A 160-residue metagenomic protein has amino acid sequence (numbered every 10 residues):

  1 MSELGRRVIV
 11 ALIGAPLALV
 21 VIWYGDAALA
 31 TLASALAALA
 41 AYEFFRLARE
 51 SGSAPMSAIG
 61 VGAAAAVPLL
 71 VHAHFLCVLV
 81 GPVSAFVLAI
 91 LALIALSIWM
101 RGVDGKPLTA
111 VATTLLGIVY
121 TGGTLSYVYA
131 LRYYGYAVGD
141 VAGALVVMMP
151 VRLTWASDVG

Functional and structural regions predicted by a protein language model:
M1-G160: Membrane-embedded alpha-helical bundles of polytopic integral membrane proteins
